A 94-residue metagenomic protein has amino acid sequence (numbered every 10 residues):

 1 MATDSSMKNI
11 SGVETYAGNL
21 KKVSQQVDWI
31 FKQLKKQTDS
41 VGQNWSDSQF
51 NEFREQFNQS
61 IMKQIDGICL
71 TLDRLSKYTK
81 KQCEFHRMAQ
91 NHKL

Functional and structural regions predicted by a protein language model:
M1-L94: N-terminal secretion-targeting helices of virulence/extracellular proteins, encompassing both classical Sec signal
